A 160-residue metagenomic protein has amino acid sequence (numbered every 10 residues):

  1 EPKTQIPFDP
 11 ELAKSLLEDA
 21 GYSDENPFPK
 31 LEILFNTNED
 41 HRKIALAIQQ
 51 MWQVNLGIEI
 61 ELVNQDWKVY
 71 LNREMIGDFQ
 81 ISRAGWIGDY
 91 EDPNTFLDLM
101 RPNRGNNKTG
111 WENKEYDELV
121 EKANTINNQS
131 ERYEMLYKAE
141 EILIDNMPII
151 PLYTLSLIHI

Functional and structural regions predicted by a protein language model:
E1-Q50, V54, E115, K138: Append "and occasionally in soluble cytosolic enzymes with long acidic Gly/Pro-rich linkers
I6, D40, V54, I58-Y70 (+2 more regions): Extracytoplasmic/peripheral linker and loop segments enriched in polar/acidic and small residues with frequent Thr/Pro
P27-P29, G77, D145: Residue-level preference for short coil/turn positions at secondary-structure junctions
K30, D66, I87: Residue-level "edge-of-site" marker
I44-L46, P93-F96: Short, solvent-exposed loop/turn and secondary-structure capping segments
Q80-G85: Paired acidic/hydrophobic, glycine-rich loop segments that form the ligand-binding mouth/hinge of periplasmic-binding
G88-D92: A ligand-binding cleft/hinge motif common to bilobed small-molecule-binding domains
